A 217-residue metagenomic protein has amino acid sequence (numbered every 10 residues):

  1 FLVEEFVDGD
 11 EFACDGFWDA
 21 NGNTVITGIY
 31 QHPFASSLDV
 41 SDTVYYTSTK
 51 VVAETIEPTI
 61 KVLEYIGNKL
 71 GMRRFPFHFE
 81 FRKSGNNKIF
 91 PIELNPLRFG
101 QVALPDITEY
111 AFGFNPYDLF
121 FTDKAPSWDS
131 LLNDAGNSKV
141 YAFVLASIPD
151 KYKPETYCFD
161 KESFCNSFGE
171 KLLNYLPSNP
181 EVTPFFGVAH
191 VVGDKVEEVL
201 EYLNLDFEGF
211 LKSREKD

Functional and structural regions predicted by a protein language model:
E5-E11, G16-M72, N95-K124: ATP-dependent carboxylate/phosphate-activation module, predominantly the ATP-grasp catalytic core and closely related
E11-G16, N87-K88, E155: Short, solvent-exposed polar/charged micro-motifs at secondary-structure junctions
F12-C14, F79, I92, G187: Change "...and in nucleic-acid phosphodiester-cleaving endonucleases..." to "...and in nucleic-acid processing enzymes
I26-I29, P91, C165-L172: A structural signal for short, hydrophobic beta-strand segments that form beta-sheets in beta-rich/all-beta domains
N68-P105, N133-A135, V144-Y152: Conserved metal-phosphate-binding beta-hairpin within the catalytic cores of diverse ATP-dependent phosphoryl-transfer
F121-D217: Peripheral (often C-terminal) accessory segments that flank ATP-dependent C-N-forming ligase machineries
